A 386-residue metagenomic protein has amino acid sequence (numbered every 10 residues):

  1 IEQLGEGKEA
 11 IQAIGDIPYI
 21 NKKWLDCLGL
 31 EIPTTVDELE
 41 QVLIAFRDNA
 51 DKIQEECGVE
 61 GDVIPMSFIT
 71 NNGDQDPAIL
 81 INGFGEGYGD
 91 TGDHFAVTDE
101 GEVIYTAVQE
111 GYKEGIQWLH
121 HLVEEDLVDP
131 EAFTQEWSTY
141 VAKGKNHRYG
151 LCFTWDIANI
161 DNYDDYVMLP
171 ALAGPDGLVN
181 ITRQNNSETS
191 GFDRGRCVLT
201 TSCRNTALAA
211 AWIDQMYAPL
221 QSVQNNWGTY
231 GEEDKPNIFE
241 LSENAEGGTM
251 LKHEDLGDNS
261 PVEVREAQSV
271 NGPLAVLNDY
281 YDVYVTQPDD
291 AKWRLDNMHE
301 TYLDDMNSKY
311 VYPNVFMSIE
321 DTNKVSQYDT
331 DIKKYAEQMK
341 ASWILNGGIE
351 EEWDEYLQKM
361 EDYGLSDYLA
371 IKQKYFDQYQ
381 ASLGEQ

Functional and structural regions predicted by a protein language model:
I1-Q75, V97-K143, L199-E232, E351: Helix-loop-helix "hinge/cap" segment bordering the ligand-binding cleft or interdomain interface
L43-R47, C57-A96, K143, R148-M168: Carboxylate/His-rich catalytic cores and anion/metal-binding grooves
G89-V108, P170, L178-T182, D367-Q386: Extended hydrophobic/aromatic segments used for targeting, binding, or gating
Y105-G115, N323-M339, A370, K374-D377: Short, 15-30-residue, compositionally biased linear elements with alpha-helical propensity or flexible coil
I160-Q184: Ligand-binding "clamshell"
S187-F192: Mobile gating loops/cap/lid regions near enzyme active sites that modulate substrate access
A211, P219-S342, G347: Conserved small-residue motifs centered on glycine
Q338-Q386: Histidine-centered catalytic/metal-binding microenvironments
